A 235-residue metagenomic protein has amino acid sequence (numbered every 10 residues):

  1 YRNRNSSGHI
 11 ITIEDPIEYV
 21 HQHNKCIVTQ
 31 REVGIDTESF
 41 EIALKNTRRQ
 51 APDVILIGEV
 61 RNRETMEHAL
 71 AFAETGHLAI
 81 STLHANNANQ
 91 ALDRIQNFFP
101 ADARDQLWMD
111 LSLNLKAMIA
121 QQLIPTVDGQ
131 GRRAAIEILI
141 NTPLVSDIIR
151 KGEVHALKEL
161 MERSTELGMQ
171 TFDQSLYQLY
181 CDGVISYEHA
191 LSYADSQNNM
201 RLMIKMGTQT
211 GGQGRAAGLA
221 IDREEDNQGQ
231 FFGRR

Functional and structural regions predicted by a protein language model:
Y1-R235: Short, flexible helix-loop junctions that flank or precede catalytic/ligand sites
